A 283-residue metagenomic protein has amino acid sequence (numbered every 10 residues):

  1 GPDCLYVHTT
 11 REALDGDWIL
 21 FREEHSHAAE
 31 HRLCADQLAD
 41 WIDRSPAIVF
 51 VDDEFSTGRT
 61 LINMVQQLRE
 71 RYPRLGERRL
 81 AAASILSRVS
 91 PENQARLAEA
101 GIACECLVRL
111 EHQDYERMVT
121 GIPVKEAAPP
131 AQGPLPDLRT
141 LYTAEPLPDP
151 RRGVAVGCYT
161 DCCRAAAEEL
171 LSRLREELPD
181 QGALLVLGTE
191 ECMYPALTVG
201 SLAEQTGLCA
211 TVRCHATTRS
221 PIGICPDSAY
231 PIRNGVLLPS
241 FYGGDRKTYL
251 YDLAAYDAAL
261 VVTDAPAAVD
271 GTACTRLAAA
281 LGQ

Functional and structural regions predicted by a protein language model:
G1-P2, Y6, V49-F50, A83-V89: Hydrophobic, well-ordered secondary-structure segments that either form specific early membrane-associated helices used
D3-I48, I62, T217-Y256: Short, glycine/charge-rich flexible loops or terminal/linker lids adjacent to PRPP-binding catalytic cores
H8-R11, G58, S84, V108: Glycine-rich, histidine-containing beta strand-loop boundary motifs that form or position
D15-L20, F50-E54, P73-G76: A generic short-segment signal for beta-strand/edge and adjacent turn/coil regions
D43-R71: Intrinsically disordered, low-complexity linker/loop segments enriched in Gly/Pro and charged/polar residues
Q66-G182, M193-Q283: PRPP-dependent phosphoribosyltransferase catalytic core
